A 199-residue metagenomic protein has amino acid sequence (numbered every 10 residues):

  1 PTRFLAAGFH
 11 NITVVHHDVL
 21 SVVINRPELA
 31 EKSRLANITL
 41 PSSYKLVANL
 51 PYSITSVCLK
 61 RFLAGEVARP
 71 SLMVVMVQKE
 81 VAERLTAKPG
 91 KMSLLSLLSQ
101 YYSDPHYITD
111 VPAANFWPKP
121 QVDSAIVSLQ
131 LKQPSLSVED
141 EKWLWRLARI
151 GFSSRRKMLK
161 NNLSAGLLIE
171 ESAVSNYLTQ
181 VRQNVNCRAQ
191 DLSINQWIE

Functional and structural regions predicted by a protein language model:
P1-W143, R149: Catalytic cores of RNA-modifying enzymes
T2, A6, H10-T13, S172-Q180 (+1 more regions): Replace "anionic and nucleotidyl ligands
E28-A36, Y177-Q180, I198-E199: SAM-dependent transferase fold signal centered on methyltransferase-like domains, encompassing both Class I
P51-S53, V57, T179-N184, W197-E199: Hydrophobic, well-ordered secondary-structure scaffolds
R61, R84, L98, G151 (+3 more regions): Residues that form generic nucleotide/phosphate-binding pockets
A125, L129-L131, L136-A173, N184 (+1 more regions): An accessory alpha-helical subdomain
